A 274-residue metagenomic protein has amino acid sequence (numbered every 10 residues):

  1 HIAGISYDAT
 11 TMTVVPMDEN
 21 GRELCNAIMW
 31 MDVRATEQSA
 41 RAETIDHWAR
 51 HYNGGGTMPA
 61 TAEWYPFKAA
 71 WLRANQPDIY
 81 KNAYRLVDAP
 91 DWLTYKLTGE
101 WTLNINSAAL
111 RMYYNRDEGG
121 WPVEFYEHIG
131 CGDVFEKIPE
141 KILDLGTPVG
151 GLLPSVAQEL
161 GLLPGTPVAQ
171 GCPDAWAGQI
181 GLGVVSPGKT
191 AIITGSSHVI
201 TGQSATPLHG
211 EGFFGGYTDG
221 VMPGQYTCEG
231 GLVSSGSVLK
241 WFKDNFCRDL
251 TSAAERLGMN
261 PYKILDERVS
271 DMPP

Functional and structural regions predicted by a protein language model:
H1-N26, N82, Q158, L162 (+1 more regions): N-terminal glycine/serine-rich phosphate-binding loop of ATP-dependent small-molecule kinases, especially carbohydrate
A9-T10, D88-D91, S107: Short, well-ordered beta-to-alpha junction loops that form the rim of enzyme active sites and present histidine/acidic
V15, E37-R41, Q179-I180: Pocket-flanking alpha-helical
E19-E23, M29, A40-H47, H51: Hydrophobic or amphipathic alpha-helical targeting/insertion segments
C25, S107-Y113: Glycine-rich phosphate-binding loop of ATP-grasp-fold ATP-dependent ligases
D32: Carbohydrate-associated surface elements
E43-P59, E63-T102, R111-G132, G146-P274: Active-site core segments that coordinate phosphate-bearing ligands/cofactors across diverse enzyme families
